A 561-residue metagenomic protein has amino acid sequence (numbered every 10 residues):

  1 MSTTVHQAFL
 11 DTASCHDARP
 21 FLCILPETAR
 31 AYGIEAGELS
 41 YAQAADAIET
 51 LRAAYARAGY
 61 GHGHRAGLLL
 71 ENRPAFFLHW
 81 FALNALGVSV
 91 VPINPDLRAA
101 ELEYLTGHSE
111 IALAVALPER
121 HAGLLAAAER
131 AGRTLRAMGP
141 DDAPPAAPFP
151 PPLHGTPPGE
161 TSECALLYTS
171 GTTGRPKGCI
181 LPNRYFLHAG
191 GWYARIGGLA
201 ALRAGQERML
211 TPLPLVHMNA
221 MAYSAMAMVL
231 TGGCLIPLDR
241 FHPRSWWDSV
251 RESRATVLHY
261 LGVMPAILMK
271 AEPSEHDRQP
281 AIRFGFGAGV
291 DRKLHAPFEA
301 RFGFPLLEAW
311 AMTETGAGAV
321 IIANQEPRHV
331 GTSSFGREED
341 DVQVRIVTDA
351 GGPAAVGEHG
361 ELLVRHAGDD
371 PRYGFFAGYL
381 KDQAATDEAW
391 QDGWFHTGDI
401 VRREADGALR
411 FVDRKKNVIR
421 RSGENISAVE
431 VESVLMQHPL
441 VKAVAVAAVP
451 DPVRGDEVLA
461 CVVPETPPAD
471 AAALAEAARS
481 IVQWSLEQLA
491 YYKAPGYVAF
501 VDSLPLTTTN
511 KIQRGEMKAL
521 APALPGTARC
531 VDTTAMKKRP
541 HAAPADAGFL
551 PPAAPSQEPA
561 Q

Functional and structural regions predicted by a protein language model:
Q7-F9, R57-A58, F81, A85-A146 (+1 more regions): Structural core segment of the AMP-binding/adenylate-forming
A18, L22-R73, F77-F81, R98-E103 (+1 more regions): Conserved AMP-binding/adenylate-forming core of the ANL superfamily
A18-P20, F149-Y168, G174-R175, A200-R208: Conserved pre-ATP/AMP-binding loop-to-beta segment of ANL
E38-A42, C164-G191: Conserved AMP-binding A3 loop
L97, V364-R372, A377-G378, A385 (+4 more regions): AMP-binding/adenylate-forming catalytic core of the ANL superfamily
L187-R208, V216-T256: Conserved AMP-binding/adenylation subdomain of ANL enzymes
L230, A255-Y260, M269-H329, Q343 (+1 more regions): Gly/Ser/Thr-rich phosphate-binding loop
E487-K511, R529-P544, F549-P552: AMP-binding/adenylate-forming catalytic domain of the ANL superfamily
